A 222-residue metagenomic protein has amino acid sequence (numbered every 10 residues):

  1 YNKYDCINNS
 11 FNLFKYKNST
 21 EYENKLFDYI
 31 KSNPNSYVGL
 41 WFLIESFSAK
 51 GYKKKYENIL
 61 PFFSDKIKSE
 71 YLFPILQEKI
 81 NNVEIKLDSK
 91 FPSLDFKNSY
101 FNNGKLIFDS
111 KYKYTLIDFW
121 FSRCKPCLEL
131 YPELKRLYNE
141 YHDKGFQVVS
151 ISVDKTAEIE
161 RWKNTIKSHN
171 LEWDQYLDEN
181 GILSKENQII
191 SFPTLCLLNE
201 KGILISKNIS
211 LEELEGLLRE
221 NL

Functional and structural regions predicted by a protein language model:
Y1-D28: A non-transmembrane, solvent-exposed segment enriched in polar/low-complexity residues
S19-K90: N-terminal targeting signals for export/organelle localization
P74-I107, G216, E220: N-terminal "domain-start" segment that seeds a small globular fold
F96-S99, T165-K201: Short, internal strand/loop/helix patches that form the active-site neighborhood or redox-interaction surface
L116-I117, V148, L195: Hydrophobic beta-strand anchors of alpha/beta hydrolase catalytic cores
F119-R136, S150: Conserved redox-active cysteine motifs that mediate thiol-disulfide chemistry, especially di-cysteine Cys-X(1-2)-Cys
G145-I159, N170-G181: Thiol-based oxidoreductase modules, predominantly thioredoxin-like and allied folds used for disulfide exchange
I203-L222: Non-catalytic, surface beta->alpha helical segment in thiol-disulfide oxidoreductase systems
